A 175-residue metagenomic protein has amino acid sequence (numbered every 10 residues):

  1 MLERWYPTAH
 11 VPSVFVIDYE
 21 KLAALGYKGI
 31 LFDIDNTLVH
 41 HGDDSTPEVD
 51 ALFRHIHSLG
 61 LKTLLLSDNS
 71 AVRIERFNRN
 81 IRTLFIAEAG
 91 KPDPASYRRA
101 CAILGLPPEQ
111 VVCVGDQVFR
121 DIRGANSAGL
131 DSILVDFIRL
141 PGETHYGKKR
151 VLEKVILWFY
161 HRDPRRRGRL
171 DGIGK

Functional and structural regions predicted by a protein language model:
L2-F32, L38-K175: Asp-based, Mg2+/Mn2+-dependent phosphohydrolase catalytic module
